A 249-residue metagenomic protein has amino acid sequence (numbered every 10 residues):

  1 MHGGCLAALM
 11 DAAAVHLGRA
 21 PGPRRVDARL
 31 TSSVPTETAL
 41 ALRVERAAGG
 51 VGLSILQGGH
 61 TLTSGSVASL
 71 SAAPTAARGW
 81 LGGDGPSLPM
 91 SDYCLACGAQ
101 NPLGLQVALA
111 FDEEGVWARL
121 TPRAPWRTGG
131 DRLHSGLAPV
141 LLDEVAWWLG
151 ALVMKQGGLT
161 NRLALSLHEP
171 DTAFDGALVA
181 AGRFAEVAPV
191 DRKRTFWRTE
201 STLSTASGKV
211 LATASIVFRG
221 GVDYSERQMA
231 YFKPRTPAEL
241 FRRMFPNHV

Functional and structural regions predicted by a protein language model:
H2-P23, L133-G158: Active-site helix/loop of acyl-thioester processing domains in fatty-acid/polyketide metabolism, spanning hotdog-fold
G22-V26, T38-L40, T63, L105 (+2 more regions): A generic structural signal for short beta-strands and their flanking turns/coil linkers
R25-T61, L165-V210: Hydrophobic beta-sheet segments that form the core/acyl-binding groove of ACP/CoA-dependent acyl-chain-processing
G50, H60, V67-P125, A230-V249: Non-catalytic linker/capping segments at the edges of enzyme domains
L62-G65, A212-A214: A structural microfeature
V67-A68, I216-F218: GNAT/GCN5-related N-acetyltransferase fold signature
A72-A73, G221-D223: Extracellular interdomain linker/stem segments of modular secreted and single-pass surface proteins
D112-T128, L133-L137, E144-A146: A mid-sequence, solvent-exposed acidic-amphipathic segment
